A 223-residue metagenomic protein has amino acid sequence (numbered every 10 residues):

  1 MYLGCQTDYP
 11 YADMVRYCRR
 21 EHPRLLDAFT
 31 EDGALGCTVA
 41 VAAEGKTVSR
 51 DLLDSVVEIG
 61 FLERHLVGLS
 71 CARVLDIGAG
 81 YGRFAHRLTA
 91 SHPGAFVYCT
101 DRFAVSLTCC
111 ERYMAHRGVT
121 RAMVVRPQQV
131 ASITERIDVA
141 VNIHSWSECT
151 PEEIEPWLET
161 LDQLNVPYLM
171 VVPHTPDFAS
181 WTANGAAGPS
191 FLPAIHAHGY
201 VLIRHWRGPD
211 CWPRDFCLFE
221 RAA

Functional and structural regions predicted by a protein language model:
M1-L69: Conserved Class I S-adenosyl-L-methionine-dependent methyltransferase catalytic core
S70-G80: Conserved class I S-adenosyl-L-methionine
G82-H86: Glycine-rich SAM-binding Motif I of class I
F96-D101: Conserved SAM-binding motif I beta-strand of class I
E111-T134: S-adenosyl-L-methionine
A140-E152: A short SAM/SAH-binding and catalytic strip from SAM-dependent methyltransferases
C149-L161: A short, conserved alpha-helix within the catalytic core of class I
N165-D177: Conserved beta-strand signature within the Rossmann-like core of class I S-adenosyl-L-methionine
